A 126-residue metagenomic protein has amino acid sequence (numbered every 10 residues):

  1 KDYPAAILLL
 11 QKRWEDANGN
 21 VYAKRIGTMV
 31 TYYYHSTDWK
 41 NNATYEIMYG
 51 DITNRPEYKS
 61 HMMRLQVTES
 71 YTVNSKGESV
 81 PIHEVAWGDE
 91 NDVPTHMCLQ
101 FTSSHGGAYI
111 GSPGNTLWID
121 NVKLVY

Functional and structural regions predicted by a protein language model:
K1-N20: Extracellular-facing segments of soluble proteins and assemblies that are Gly/Ser/Thr-biased and enriched in aromatics
D2-A6, N41, P113-W118: Residues that flank catalytic or metal-binding motifs in active/ligand-binding sites
A5-L9, N42-E46, C98-Q100: One-face residue pattern on beta-strands with alternating periodicity enriched for small/polar residues
L10-K12, Y49, F101-S103, Y126: Short beta-strand segments enriched in hydrophobic/aromatic residues within well-folded beta-rich domains
E15, I52-N54, G106, L124: Generic "edge-of-domain/loop-turn" microfeature
E15-K24, H105-S112: Short, surface-exposed beta-strand/loop "edge" segments at domain boundaries and coil↔beta transitions
A17-E90: Extracellular carbohydrate recognition and processing domains and analogous Trp-centered ligand-binding platforms
V73-E78, E84-V93, S104-Y126: Extracellular carbohydrate recognition
